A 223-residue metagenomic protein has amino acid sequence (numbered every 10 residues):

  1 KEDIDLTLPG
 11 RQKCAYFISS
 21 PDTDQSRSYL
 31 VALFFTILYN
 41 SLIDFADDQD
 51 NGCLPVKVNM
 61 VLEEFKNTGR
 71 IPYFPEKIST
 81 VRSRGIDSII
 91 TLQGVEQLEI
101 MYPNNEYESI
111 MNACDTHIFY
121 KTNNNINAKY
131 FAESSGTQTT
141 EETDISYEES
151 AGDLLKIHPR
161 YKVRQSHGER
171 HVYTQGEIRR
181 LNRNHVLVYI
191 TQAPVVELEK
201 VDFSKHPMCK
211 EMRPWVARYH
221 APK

Functional and structural regions predicted by a protein language model:
K1-I86, G176-K200, S204-K223: P-loop NTPase motor domains
I78-T80, R84-L187: Conserved ATP-driven motor cores of ASCE-family P-loop NTPases powering translocation/secretion/packaging/pilus
